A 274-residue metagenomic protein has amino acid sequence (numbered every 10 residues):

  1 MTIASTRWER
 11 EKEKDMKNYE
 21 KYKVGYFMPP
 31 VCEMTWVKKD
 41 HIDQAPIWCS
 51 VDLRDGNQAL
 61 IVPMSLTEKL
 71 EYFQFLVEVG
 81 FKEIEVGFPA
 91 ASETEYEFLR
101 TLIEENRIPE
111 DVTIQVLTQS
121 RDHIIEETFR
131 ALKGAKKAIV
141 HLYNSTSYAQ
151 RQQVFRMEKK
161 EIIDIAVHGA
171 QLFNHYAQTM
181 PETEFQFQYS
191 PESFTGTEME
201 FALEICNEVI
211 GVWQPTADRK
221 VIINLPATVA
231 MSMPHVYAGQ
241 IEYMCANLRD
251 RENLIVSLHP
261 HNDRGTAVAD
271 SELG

Functional and structural regions predicted by a protein language model:
T2-D122: N-terminal capping/small domains of soluble enzymes
I3-S5, K14, C49, Q186 (+2 more regions): Generic secretory/membrane-interface signal
Y19, W48, M64-E83, L99-E105 (+3 more regions): Alpha/beta enzyme core
L60-I61, E158, H259: A generic structural signal for short
V86-A91, V116-L117, S190-T195, P226-A230 (+1 more regions): Conserved short loop/turn motifs at secondary-structure junctions
N262-G274: Thiamine diphosphate
